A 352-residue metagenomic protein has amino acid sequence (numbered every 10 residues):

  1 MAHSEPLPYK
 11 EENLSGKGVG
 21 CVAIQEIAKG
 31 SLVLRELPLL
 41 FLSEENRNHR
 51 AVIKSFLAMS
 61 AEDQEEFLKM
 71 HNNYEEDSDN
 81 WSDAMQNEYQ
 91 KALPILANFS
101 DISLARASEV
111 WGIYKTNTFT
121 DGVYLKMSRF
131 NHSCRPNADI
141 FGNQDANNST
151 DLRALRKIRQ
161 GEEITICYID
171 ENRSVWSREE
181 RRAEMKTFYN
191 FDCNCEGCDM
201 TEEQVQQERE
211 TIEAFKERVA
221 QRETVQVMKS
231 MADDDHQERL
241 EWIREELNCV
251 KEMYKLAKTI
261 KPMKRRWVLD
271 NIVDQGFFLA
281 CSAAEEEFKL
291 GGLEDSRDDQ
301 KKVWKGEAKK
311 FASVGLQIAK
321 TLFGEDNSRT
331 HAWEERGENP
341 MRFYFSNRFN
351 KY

Functional and structural regions predicted by a protein language model:
A2-L14, K69-N172: Catalytic core of the SET domain in histone-lysine N-methyltransferases, recognizing conserved active-site
L14-V19, A183: Short aromatic-glycine motifs in intrinsically disordered, low-complexity regions
K17, S31-L32, E36-P38: Intrinsically disordered, low-complexity transactivation/modulatory regions of eukaryotic transcription regulators
V22, M127-V268: C-terminal SET catalytic tail plus cysteine-rich post-SET Zn-binding segment of SAM-dependent SET-domain
K29, R35, I164-I166: A generic structural signal for residues embedded in beta-strands
E36-A58: Short Gly/aromatic-enriched secondary-structure transition segments
A51-G112, F119, K186-A220: Active-site-adjacent segment of 2-oxoglutarate/Fe(II) JmjC oxygenases
Q226-Y352: Alpha-helical protein-protein interaction scaffolds
